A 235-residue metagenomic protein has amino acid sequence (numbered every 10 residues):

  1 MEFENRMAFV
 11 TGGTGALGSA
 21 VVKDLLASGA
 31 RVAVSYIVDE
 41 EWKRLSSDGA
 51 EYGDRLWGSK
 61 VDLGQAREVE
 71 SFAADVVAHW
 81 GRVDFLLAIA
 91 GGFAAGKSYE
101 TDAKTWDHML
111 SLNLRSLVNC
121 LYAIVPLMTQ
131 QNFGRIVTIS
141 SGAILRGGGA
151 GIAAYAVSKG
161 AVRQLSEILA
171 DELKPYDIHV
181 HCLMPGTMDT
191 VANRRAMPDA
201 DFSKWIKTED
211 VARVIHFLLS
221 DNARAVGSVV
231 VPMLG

Functional and structural regions predicted by a protein language model:
T14-G15: Conserved glycine-rich cofactor-binding loop
S28-L45: Conserved glycine-rich Rossmann-like NAD(P)H-binding loop of the short-chain dehydrogenase/reductase
I89-A95: Conserved NAD(P)H cofactor-binding loop of Rossmann-fold oxidoreductase domains
K97-S98, D102-L110: Substrate-binding pocket helix/loop in short-chain dehydrogenase/reductase
L121-Y122, E167: A short, exposed helix-loop element centered on a Lys and neighboring polar residues
V137-A161, S166-E167, D171-P175: Catalytic loop of short-chain dehydrogenase/reductase
P175-I178, C182-L183, T190, P198-G235: C-terminal helical subdomain
